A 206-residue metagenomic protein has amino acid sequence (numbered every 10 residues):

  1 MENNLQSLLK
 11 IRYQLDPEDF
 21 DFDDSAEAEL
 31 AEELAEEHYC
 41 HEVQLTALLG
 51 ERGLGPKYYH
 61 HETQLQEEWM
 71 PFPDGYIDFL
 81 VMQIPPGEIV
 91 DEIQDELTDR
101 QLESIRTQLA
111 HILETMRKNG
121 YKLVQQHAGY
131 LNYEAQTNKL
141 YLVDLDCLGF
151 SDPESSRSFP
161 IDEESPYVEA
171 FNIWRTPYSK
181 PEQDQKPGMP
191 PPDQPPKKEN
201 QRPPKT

Functional and structural regions predicted by a protein language model:
M1-N3, I84: Active-site beta-strand termini and strand-to-loop segments that position acidic
N4, I77, N138: Conserved catalytic motifs of the protein kinase core domain
N4-E27: Glycine-rich ATP phosphate-binding loop
Q6-K10, G55, V81, L142: Short hydrophobic-acidic sequence motifs that mark active-site Asp/Glu residues
I11, H61-T63, A128: Short, well-ordered beta-to-alpha junction loops that form the rim of enzyme active sites and present histidine/acidic
R12, P85, D146: Anionic group-transfer/hydrolysis microenvironments
D16-D23, E33-I105: Conserved structural core of kinase catalytic domains
D91-T206: C-lobe/activation-segment region of protein kinase-like
